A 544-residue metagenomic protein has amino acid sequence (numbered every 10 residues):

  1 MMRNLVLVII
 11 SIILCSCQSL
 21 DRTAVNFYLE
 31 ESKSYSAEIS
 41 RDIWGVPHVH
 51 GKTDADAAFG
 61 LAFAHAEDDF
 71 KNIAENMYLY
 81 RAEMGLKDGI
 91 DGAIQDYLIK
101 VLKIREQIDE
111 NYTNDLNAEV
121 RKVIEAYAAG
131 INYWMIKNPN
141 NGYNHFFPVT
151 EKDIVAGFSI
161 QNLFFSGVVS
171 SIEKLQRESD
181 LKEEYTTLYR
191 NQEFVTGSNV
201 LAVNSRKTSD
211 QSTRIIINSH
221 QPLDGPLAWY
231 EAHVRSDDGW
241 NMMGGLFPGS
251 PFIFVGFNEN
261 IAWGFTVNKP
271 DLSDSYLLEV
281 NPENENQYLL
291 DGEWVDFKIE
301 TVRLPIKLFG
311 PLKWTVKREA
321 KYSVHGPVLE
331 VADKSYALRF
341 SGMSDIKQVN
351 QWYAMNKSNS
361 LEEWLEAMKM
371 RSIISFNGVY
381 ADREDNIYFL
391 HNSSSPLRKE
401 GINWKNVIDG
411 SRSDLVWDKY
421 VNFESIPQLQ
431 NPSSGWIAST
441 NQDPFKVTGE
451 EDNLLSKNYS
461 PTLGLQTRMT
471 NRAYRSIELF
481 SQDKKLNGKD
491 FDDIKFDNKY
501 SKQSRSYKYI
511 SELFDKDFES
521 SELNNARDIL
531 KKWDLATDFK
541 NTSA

Functional and structural regions predicted by a protein language model:
M2-V8: Sec-dependent signal peptide recognition, specifically the positively charged N-region followed immediately by
V8-S11, N218: Interfacial helix-loop-helix hairpins and adjacent transmembrane helices of multi-pass alpha-helical membrane proteins
I13-S16: C-terminal motif of bacterial Sec signal peptides marking the signal peptidase cleavage site
L20-N524, I529-K532, A536-D538: Mature extracytoplasmic enzyme cores
N541-A544: Short, intrinsically disordered, charge-balanced linker/junction segments flanking boundaries in proteins
